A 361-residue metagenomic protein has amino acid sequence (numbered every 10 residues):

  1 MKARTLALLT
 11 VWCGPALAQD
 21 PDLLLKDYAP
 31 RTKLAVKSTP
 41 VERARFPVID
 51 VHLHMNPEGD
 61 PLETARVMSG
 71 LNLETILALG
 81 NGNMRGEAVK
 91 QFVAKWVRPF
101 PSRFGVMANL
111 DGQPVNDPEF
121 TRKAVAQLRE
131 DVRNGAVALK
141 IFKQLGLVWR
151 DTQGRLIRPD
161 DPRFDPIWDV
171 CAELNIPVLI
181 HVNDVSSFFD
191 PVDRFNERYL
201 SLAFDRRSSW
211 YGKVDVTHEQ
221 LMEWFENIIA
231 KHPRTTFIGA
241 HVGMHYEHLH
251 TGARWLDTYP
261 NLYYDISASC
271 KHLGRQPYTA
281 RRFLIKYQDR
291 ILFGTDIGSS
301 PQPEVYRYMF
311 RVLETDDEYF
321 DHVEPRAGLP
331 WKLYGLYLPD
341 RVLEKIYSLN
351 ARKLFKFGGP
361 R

Functional and structural regions predicted by a protein language model:
A18-S102: An N-terminally biased module of ancient metal coordination in phosphate/nucleic-acid-related enzymes
L24-A29, R45, L71-N72, S186-V214 (+2 more regions): Active-site gating loops and adjacent loop-to-helix segments of metal-dependent hydrolytic enzymes
K33-V36, G59-T64, G86-W96, K123-Q127 (+3 more regions): Alpha-helical scaffolding within the catalytic cores of extracellular/periplasmic polymer-degrading hydrolases
T39-V41, K90-S209: Active-site gating/metal-coordination segments in enzymes
I49-L53, T75-A78, F104-N109, L139-I141 (+4 more regions): Hydrophobic faces of well-ordered beta-strands that scaffold small-molecule active sites in alpha/beta enzyme cores
L53-L62, G80-V89, Q113-R122, W149 (+4 more regions): Acidic-and-aromatic substrate-binding clefts and catalytic sites of carbohydrate-active enzymes
G212-K213, H218-N227, K231-R361: H/E-rich (His + Asp/Glu) clusters that bind or coordinate divalent metals
